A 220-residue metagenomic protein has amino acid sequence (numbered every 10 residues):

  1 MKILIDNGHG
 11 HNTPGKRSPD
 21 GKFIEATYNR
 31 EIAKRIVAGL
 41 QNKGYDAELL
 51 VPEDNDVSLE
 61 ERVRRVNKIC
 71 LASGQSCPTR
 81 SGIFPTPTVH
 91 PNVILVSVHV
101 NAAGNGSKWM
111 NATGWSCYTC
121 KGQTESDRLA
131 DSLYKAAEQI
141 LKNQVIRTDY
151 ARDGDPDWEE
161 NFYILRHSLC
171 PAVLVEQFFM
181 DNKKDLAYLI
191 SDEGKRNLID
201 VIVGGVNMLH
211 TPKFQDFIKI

Functional and structural regions predicted by a protein language model:
M1, N42-A47, V89-L95, N143 (+1 more regions): Loop/turn elements at helix/coil->beta-strand transitions in domains of secreted/extracellular proteins
M1-R65, L71-Q75, N111-T113: Active-site histidine-acidic residue metal-binding/catalytic motifs, centered on HxH/HExxH-like signatures
L4-D6, G15-R17, K22-F23, L95-S97 (+2 more regions): Active-site-adjacent mobile loop/cap segments within catalytic or ligand-binding domains
G10-H11, E53-V57, V100-G106, Q123-E125 (+2 more regions): Solvent-exposed loop/turn segments at secondary-structure junctions within structured extracellular/periplasmic domains
N12-I24, N101-A136: A short, glycine/acidic-enriched catalytic loop
A33, V37, E60-V63, G114 (+4 more regions): Extracytoplasmic/secreted envelope proteins and their assembly/folding machinery, especially bacterial periplasmic
E60-H90, F162-H167: Mature extracellular/periplasmic domains of secretome proteins
S126-G154: Active-site-adjacent substrate-binding region of metalloamidase/peptidase-like peptide-processing proteins
